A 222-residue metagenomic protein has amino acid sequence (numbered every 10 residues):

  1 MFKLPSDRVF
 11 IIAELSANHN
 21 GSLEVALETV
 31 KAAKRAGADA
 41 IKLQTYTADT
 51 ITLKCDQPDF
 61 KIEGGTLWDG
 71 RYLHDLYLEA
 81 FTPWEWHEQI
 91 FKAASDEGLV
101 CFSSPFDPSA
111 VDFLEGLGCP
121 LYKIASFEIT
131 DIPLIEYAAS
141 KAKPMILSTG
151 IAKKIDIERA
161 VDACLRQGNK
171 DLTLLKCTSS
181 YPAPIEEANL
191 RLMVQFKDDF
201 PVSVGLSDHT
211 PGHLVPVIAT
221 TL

Functional and structural regions predicted by a protein language model:
M1-L222: Catalytic cores and adjacent flexible loops of soluble metabolic enzymes that perform enolate/carbanion chemistry on
